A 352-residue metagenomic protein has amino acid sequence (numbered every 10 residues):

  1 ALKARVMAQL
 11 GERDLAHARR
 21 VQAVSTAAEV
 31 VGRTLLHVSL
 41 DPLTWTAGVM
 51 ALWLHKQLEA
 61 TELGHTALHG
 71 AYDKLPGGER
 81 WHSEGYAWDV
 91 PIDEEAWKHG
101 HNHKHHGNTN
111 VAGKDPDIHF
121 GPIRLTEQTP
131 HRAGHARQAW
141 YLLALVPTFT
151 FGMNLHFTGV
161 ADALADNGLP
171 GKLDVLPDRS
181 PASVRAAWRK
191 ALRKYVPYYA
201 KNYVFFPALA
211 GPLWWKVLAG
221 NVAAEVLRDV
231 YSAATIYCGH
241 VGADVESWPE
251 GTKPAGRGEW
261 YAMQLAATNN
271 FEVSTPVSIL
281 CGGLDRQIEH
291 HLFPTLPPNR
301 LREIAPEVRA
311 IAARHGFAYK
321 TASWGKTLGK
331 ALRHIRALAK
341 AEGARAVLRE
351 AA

Functional and structural regions predicted by a protein language model:
A1-G11: Membrane-proximal N-terminal segments immediately preceding the first transmembrane helix
D14-A60, A136-F151, R185-A234: Alpha-helical bilayer-embedded segments of polytopic membrane proteins, i.e., transmembrane/intramembrane helices
D14-H17, S83-A87, S183-A191, L213-V217 (+2 more regions): Glycine- and acidic
H37, D73, Y237, W248 (+1 more regions): Short, function-defining helix-loop hinge/capping sites that tune catalysis or transport
W53-V184, K253-E342: Membrane-embedded catalytic scaffold of the fatty acid hydroxylase/desaturase
G64, H105, S232, I236-G239 (+1 more regions): Juxtamembrane C-terminal module of membrane proteins
A223-Y237, V241-G242, V308-A318, R336: C-terminal, active-site-flanking charged/polar segments
A346-A352: Short, intrinsically disordered terminal tails adjacent to the first/last structured region
